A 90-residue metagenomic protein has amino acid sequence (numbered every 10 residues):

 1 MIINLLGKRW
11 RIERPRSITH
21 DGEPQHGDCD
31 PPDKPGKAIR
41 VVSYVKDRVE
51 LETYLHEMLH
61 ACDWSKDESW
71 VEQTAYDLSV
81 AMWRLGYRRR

Functional and structural regions predicted by a protein language model:
M1-R48, A61-M82: Active-site scaffold of zinc-dependent metalloenzymes
E52-A61: Active-site recognition of the HExxH zinc-binding catalytic motif
R84-R90: Short, positively charged interaction helices/loops
